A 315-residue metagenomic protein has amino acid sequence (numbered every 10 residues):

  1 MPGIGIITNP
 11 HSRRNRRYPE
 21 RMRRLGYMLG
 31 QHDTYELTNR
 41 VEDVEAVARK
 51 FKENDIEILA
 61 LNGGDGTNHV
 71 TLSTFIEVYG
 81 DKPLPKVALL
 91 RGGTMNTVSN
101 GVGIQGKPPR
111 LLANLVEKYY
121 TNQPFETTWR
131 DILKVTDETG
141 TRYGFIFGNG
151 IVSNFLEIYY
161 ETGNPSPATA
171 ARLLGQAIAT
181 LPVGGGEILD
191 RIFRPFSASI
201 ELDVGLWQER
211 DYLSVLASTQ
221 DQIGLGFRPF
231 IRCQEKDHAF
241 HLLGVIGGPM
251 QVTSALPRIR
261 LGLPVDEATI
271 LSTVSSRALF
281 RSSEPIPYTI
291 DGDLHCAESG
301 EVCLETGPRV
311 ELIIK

Functional and structural regions predicted by a protein language model:
M1-N62, G66-V78, P109-N114: ATP/NTP phosphate-donor binding region
T8-H11, G92, V245-G247: Cofactor-binding loop segments of dinucleotide-utilizing enzymes, especially the Rossmann-like FAD- and NAD(P)+-binding
R13-R17, N154, I223-L225: Short N-terminal binding/cap micro-motifs at the start of the first secondary-structure element
Y35-T38, G80-L213: Catalytic core of DAGKc-family lipid kinases
A60, A88-L90, L243: Hydrophobic/aromatic beta-strand patches that form the interior of the parallel beta-sheet core in alpha/beta enzyme
G148, V152, L216-I231, L294: Glycine-rich phosphate/pyrophosphate-binding beta-alpha loops
L202-E209, L225-K315: ATP/nucleoside-binding phosphotransfer catalytic cores, i.e., glycine-rich phosphate-binding loops
